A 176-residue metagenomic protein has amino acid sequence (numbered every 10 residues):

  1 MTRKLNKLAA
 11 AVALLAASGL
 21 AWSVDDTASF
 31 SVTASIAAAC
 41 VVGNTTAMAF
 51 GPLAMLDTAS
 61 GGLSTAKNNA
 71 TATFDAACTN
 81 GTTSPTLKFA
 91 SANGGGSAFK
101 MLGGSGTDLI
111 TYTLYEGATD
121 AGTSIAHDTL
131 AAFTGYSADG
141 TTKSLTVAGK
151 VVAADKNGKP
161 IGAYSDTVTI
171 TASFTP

Functional and structural regions predicted by a protein language model:
M1-W22: Gram-negative bacterial Sec-dependent N-terminal signal peptides
W22-G104, G135-P176: N-terminal small/polar-rich segments of proteins
A90-A92, T113-G117: Predominantly extracellular/luminal cell-surface or secreted proteins
L109-I110: Charged, amphipathic alpha-helical segments and their flanking helix caps
A118-T142: Extracellular beta-sheet repeat scaffolds used for adhesion and glycan interaction
